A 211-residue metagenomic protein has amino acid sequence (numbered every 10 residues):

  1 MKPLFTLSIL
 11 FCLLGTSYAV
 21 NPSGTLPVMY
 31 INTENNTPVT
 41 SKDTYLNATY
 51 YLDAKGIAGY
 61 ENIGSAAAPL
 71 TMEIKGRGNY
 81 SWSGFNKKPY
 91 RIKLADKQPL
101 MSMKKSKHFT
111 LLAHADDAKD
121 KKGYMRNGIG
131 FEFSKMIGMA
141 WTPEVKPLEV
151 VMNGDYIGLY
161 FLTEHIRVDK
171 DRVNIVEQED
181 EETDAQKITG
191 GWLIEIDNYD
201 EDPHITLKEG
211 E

Functional and structural regions predicted by a protein language model:
L4-L14: Sec-dependent N-terminal signal peptides
G15-A19: Sec/Tat signal peptide C-region and signal peptidase I cleavage site
V20-E211: Phosphate/dinucleotide-binding and metal-coordinating scaffold of catalytic cores in nucleotide-dependent enzymes
